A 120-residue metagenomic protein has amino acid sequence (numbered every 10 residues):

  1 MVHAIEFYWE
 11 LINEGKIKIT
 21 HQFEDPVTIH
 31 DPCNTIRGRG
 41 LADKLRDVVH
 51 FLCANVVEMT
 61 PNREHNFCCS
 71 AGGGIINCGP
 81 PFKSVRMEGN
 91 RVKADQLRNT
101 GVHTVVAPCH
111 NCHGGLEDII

Functional and structural regions predicted by a protein language model:
M1-I120: Iron-sulfur cluster-binding electron-transfer modules in prokaryotic oxidoreductases
